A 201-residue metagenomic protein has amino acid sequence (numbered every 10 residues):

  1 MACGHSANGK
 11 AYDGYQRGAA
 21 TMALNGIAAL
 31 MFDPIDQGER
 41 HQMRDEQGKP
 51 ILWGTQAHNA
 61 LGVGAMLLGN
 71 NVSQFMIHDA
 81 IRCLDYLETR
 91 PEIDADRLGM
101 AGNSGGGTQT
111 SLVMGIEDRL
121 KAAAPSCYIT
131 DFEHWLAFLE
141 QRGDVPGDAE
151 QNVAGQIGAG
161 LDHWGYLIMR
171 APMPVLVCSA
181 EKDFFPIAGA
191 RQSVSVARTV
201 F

Functional and structural regions predicted by a protein language model:
M1-T89, H134-D144: Cap/lid segment of the alpha/beta-hydrolase catalytic domain
S6, D36, G105-G106, D118 (+2 more regions): Short, glycine-/Ser/Thr-/acidic-enriched flexible segments
A20, S111-L112, I168: Alpha-helical segments flanking ligand/cofactor-binding loops in enzyme cores
D33, A101, S126-C127, C178: Alpha/beta-hydrolase-fold catalytic nucleophile elbow
N59-A60, G64-L68, F75, D79-R82 (+3 more regions): Mobile cap/lid helix-loop segments that gate and shape the active-site cleft of serine hydrolases
A80, L87, G107-D118: Short glycine-enriched nucleophile-adjacent loop and the immediately C-terminal alpha-helix near the catalytic center
E92-S104: Alpha/beta-hydrolase fold nucleophile elbow
R170, V177-S179: Short beta-strand/loop motif that positions the catalytic acidic residue of the alpha/beta-hydrolase fold
